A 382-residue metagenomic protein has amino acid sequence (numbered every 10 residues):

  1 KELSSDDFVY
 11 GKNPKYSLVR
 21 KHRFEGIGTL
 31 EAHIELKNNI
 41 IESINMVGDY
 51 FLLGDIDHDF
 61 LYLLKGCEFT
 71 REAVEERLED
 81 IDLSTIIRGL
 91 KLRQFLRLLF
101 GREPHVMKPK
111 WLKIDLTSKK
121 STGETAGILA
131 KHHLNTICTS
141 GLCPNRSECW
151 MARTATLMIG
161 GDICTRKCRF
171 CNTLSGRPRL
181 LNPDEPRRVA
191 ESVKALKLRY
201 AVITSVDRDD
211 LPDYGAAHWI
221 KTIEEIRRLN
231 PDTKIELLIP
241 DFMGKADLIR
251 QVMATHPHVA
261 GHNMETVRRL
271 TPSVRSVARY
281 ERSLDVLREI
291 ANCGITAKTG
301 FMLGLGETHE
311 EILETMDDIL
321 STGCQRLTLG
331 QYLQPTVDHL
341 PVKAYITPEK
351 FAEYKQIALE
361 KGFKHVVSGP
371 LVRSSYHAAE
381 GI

Functional and structural regions predicted by a protein language model:
K1-K37: Structured beta-strand/loop patches that form or line metal/cofactor-binding pockets in enzymes
H22, I34-L36, N45-G48, F301 (+2 more regions): Active-site proximal loops enriched in glycine and acidic residues that flank catalytic Cys/His/Asp and coordinate
G28-T29, H33, I41-I44, F51 (+6 more regions): Conserved mixed alpha/beta catalytic, RNA-binding, or beta-rich assembly cores of soluble enzyme, regulatory
L36-E103: Active-site- and interface-proximal helix/loop "cap" or "latch" segments in soluble metabolic and energy-transducing
E103-T156, K194, K221-D232, D247 (+3 more regions): Auxiliary Fe-S-binding modules of radical SAM enzymes
H105-K113, E148-E185: Canonical Radical SAM [4Fe-4S] cluster-binding loop centered on the CxxxCxxC motif and its immediate flanking residues
D162-T165, L198, E265-V267, Y332-Q334: Short connector loops/turns at beta-strand edges and beta->alpha or beta->beta junctions
N172-R188, A195-A246, V252-D285, K298-M302 (+1 more regions): Core AdoMet radical
